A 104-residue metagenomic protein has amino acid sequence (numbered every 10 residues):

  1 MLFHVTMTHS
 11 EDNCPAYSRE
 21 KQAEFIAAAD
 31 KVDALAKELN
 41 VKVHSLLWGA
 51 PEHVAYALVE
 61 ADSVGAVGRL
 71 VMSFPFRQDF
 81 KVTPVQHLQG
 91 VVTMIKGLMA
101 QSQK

Functional and structural regions predicted by a protein language model:
M1-K104: Conserved, structured core segments of small domains
